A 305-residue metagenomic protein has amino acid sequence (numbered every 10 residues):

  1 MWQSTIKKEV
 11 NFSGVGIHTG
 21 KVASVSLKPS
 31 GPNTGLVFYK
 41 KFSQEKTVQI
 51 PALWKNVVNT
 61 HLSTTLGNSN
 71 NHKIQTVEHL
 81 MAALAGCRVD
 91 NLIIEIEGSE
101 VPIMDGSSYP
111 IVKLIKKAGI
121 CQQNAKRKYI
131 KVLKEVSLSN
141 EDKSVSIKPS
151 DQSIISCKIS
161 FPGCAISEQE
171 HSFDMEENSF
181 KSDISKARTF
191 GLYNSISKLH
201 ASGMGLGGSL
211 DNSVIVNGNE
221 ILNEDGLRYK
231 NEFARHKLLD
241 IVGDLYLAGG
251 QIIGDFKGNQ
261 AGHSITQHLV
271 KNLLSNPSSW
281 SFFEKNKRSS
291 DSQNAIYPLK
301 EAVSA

Functional and structural regions predicted by a protein language model:
M1-D90, E95-A305: C-terminal regulatory domains involved in ligand/effector binding and gene-expression control
